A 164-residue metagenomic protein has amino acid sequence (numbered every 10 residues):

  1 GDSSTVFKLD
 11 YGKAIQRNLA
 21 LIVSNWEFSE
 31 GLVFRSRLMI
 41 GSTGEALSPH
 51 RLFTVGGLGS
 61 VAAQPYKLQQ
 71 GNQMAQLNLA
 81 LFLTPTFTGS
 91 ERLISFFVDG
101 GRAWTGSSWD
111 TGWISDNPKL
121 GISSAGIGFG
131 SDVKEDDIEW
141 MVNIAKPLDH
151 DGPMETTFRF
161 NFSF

Functional and structural regions predicted by a protein language model:
G1-F164: C-terminal transmembrane beta-barrel domains of outer membrane proteins
